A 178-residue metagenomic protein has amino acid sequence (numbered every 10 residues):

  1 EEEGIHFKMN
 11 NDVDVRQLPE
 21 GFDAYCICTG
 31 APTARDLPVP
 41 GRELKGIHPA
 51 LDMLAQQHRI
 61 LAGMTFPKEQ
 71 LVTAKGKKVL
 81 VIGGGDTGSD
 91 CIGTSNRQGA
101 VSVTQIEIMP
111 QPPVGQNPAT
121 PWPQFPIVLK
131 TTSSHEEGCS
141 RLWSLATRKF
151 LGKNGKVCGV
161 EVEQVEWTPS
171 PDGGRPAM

Functional and structural regions predicted by a protein language model:
E1-R35, H58-E69, N96-M178: A Rossmann-like FAD-binding core segment of flavoenzymes
F22, L44, G76-K77, A100: Short, well-ordered alpha-helix to beta-strand connector turns
T29-E43, H48: Flavin (primarily FAD) binding-site architecture
V39, Q70-V72: Short secondary-structure boundary/capping segments
K45-I60: ANL superfamily adenylate-forming
A74-G85: Beta1/beta-strand and adjacent pyrophosphate-binding region of the FAD-binding site in flavoprotein oxidoreductases
G88: N-terminal Rossmann-fold NAD(P) dinucleotide-binding loop
